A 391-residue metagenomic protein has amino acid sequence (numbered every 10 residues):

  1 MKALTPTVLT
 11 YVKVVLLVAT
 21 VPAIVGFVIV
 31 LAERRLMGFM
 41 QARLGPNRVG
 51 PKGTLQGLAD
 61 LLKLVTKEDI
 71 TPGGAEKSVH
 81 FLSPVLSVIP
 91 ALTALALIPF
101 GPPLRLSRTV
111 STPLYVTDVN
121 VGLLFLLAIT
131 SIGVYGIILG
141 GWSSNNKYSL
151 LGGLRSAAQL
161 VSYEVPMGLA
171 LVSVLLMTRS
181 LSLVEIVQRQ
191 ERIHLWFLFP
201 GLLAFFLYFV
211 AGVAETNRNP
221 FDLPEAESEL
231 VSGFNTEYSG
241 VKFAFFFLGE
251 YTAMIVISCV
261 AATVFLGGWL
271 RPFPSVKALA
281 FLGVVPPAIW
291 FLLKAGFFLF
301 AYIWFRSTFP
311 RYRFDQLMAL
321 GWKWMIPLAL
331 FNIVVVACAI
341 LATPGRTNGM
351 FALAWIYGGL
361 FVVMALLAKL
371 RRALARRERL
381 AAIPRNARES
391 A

Functional and structural regions predicted by a protein language model:
M1-A391: Selective transmembrane helix interface/packing segments
